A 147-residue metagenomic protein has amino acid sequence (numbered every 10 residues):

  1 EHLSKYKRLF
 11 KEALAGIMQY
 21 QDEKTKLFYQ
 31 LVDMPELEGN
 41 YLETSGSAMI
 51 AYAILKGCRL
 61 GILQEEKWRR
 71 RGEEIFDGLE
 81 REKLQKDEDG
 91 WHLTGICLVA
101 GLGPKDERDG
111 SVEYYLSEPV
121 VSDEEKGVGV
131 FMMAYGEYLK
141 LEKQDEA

Functional and structural regions predicted by a protein language model:
E1, A13-K24, M34, A53-G61: Short hydrophobic alpha-helical module
H2, Y6, Q21, Q30-A48 (+2 more regions): Solvent-exposed loop and edge beta-strand segments that line ligand/cofactor-binding and catalytic clefts
Y6-K26, R71-E88: Long, well-ordered core segments of solenoidal/helical folds
T25-V32, Y52-A53, P104-V112: Short amphipathic alpha-helical segments, especially helix-boundary/capping motifs
K26, G39, W91: Flexible, active-site-adjacent loop/turn segments at secondary-structure boundaries
L42, C58-A147: CBM-like carbohydrate-recognition segments
S45, A51-I54, A134: Active-site-proximal alpha-helical segments within enzyme catalytic domains
